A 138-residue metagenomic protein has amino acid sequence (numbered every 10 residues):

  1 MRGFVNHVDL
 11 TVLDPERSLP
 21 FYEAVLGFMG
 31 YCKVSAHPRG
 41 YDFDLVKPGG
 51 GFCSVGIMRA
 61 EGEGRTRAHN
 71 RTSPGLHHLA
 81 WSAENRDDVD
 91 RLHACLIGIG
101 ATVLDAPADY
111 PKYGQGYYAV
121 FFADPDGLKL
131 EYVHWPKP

Functional and structural regions predicted by a protein language model:
M1-G3, P138: Basic/polar N-terminal segments that are highly enriched at the extreme N-terminus, encompassing both cleavable
R2, D9-V55: Core segments of cupin and vicinal oxygen chelate
F4-V8, P74-L79, Y118: Short amphipathic alpha-helical segments
V12-R17, L79-Y118, F122-P125: Vicinal oxygen chelate
F43-E84, D88-R91, C95: Long, continuous compositionally biased terminal/linker segments
S54, K129-Y132: Short glycine-/small-residue motifs
P111-K112, W135-P138: A short acidic/small-residue loop/turn micro-motif
